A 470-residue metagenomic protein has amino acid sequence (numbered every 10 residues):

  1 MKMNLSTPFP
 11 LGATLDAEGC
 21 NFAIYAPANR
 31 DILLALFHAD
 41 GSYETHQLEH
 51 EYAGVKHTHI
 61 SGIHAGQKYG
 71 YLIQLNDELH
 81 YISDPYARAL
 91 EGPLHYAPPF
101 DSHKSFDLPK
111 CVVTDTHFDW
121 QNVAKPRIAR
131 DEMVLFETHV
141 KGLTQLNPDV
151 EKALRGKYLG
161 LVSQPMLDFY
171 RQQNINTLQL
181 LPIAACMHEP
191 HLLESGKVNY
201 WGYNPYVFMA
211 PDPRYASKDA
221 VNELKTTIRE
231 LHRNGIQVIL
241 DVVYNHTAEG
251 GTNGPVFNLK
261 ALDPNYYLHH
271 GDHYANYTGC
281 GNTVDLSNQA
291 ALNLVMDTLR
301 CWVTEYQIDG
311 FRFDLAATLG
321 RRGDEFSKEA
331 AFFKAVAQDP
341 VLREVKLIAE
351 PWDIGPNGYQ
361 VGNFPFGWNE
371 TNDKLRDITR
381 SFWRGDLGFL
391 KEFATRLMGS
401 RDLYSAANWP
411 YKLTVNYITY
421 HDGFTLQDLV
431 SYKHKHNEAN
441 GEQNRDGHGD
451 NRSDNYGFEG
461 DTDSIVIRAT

Functional and structural regions predicted by a protein language model:
M1-A17, Y43, E51-H139, T144-G156: The feature marks proteins involved in alpha-glucan
E18-F22: Structural beta-strand segments of beta-rich domains
Y25-I32, I63: Short proline/glycine-enriched turn/loop motifs at strand-loop junctions of beta-rich domains
L34-H38: Conserved aromatic beta-strand anchor motif in extracellular beta-sandwich/beta-rich domains
H64, R127-E132, R171-Q172, P340-L342 (+1 more regions): Extracellular/periplasmic catalytic domains that process cell-envelope and extracellular macromolecules
I73-V123, H188-G196, N204, N234 (+3 more regions): Core domains of carbohydrate- and sulfate-ester-processing enzymes
H139-I308, R312-Q338, L403: Substrate-binding/active-site clefts of carbohydrate-active enzymes
G320-G323, K328-T470: Conserved alpha/beta catalytic core and glycan-binding cleft of carbohydrate-active enzymes
